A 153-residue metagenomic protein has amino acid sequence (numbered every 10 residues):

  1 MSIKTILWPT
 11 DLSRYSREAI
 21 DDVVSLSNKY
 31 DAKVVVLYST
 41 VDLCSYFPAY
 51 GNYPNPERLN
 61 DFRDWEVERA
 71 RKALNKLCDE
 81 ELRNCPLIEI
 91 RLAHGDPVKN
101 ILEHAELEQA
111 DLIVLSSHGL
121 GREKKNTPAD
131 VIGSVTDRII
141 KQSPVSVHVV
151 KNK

Functional and structural regions predicted by a protein language model:
M1, Y15, D79-I113: Structural beta-alpha unit
M1-P56: Small/aliphatic-rich secondary-structure junction motif
V35-L37, E89-A93, H148: General small-molecule cofactor/ligand-binding pocket signal
L43-C44, N100, R122: Generic structural signal for helix capping and beta-alpha/helix-loop junctions
N55-K72: A short acidic, glycine-rich active-site loop that binds or catalyzes chemistry on phosphate/adenosine moieties
R69, L92-D96, K153: Short beta->alpha linker loops
H104-K153: Gly/Ser-rich helix-loop-strand patches that form or flank binding pockets for ribonucleotide-derived cofactors
